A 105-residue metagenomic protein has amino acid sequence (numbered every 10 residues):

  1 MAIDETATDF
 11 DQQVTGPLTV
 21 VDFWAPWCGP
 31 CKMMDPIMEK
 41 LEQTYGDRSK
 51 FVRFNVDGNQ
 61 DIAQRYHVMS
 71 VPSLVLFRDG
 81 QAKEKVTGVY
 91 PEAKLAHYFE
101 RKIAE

Functional and structural regions predicted by a protein language model:
M1-Q13: N-terminal "domain-start" segment that seeds a small globular fold
E5, F23, D35-E42, G46-D61: Thiol-based oxidoreductase modules, predominantly thioredoxin-like and allied folds used for disulfide exchange
F10, F23-W24, Y66, F77: Conserved hydrophobic/aromatic "anchor" residues that stabilize well-ordered secondary structure elements
Q12-Q13, I62, Y98: CheY-like receiver
V14-W24: Short active-site neighborhood of thiol/selenol oxidoreductases, capturing the structured segment around
T19, Q60, Y66-V75: Structural micro-motif
C28-C31: Short cysteine clusters
R78-E105: Non-catalytic, surface beta->alpha helical segment in thiol-disulfide oxidoreductase systems
